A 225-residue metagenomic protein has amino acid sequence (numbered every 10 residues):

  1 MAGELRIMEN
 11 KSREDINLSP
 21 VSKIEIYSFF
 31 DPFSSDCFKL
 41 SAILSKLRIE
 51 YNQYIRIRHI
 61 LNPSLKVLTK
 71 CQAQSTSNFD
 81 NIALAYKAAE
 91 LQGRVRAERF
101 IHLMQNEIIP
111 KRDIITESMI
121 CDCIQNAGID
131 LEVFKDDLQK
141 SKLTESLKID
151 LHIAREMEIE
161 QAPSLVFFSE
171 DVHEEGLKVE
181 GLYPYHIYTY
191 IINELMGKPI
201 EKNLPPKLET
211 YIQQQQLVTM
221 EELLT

Functional and structural regions predicted by a protein language model:
M1-M8, Q213-Q214: N-terminal targeting signals for export/organelle localization
R6-I24: A short beta-strand-turn-helix
S12-D15, L44, L151-H152: A generic local structural motif
L18, N78, I212: Residue-level marker of regulatory loop/turn positions in helix-turn-helix DNA-binding domains and in histidine
P20-S22, Q53, N81, Q161: Residue-level preference for short coil/turn positions at secondary-structure junctions
I24, A83-K87, H102, P206 (+2 more regions): Positions in alpha-helical segments
Y27-P32, F38-E117: Structural alpha/beta surface segment adjacent to cysteine/selenocysteine redox centers across thiol/disulfide enzymes
I120-T225: C-terminal cap of thioredoxin/glutaredoxin-like
